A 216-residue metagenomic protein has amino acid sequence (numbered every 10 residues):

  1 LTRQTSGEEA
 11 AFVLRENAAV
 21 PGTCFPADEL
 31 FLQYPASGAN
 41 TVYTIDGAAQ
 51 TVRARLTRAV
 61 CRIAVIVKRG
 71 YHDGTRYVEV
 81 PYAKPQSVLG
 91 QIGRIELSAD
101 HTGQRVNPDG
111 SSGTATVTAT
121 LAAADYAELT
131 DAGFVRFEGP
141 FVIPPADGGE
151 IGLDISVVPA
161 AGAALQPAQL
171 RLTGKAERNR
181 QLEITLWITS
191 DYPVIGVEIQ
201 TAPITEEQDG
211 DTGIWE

Functional and structural regions predicted by a protein language model:
L1-A10, G74-R180, T212-E216: Tryptophan-paired
L1-R62, K68-Y71: Short, low-hydrophobicity acidic/polar segments
A59, G70, Q86-V88, I92-I95 (+2 more regions): Generic beta-strand hydrophobic packing signal
V60, Y71-D73, A161-A163, S190-Y192: Residues that cap or initiate secondary-structure elements
A176-S190: Low-complexity, Pro/Ser/Thr- and charge-rich linker/hinge segments at domain boundaries
W187-E216: Intrinsically disordered, low-complexity repeat and linker tracts
